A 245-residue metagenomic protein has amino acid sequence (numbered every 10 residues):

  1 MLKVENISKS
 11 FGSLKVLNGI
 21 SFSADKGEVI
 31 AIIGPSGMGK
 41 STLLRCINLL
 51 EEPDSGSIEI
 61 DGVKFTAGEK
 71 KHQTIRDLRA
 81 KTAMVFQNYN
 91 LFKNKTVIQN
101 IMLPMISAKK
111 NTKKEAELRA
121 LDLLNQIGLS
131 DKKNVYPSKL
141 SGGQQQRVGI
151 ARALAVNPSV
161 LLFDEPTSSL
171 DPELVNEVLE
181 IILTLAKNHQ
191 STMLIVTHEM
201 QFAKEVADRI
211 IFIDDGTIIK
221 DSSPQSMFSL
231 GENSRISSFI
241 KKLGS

Functional and structural regions predicted by a protein language model:
N48: Helix-to-loop junction immediately C-terminal to a conserved catalytic motif
F65-A83, K113, F228-G231: ABC ATPase NBD coupling module
V135-S138, V156: Conserved signature/switch motifs of ABC ATPase nucleotide-binding domains
L161-D164: Catalytic Walker B motif of ABC-type/P-loop ATPase nucleotide-binding domains
P172-L174: Helix N-cap at the start of a conserved alpha-helix in ABC-type nucleotide-binding domains
I219, Q225-S245: C-terminal boundary and immediately downstream tail of ABC-type ATPase nucleotide-binding domains
